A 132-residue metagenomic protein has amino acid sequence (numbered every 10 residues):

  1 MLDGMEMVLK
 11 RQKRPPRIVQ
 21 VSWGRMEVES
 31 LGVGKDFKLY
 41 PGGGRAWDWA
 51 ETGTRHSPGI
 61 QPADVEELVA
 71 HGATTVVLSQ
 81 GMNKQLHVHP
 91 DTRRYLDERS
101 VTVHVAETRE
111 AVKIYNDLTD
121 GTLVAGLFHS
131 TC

Functional and structural regions predicted by a protein language model:
L2-A63, A70-H71, N116-C132: Non-catalytic interface/targeting segments
V21, A63, V88-D91, E110-K113: Short Gly/charged-rich anion-binding patches and loops
W47-D48, K84-V88, I114: Short active-site-adjacent helix-start/loop capping segments
E67, R94, K113-D117: Charged/polar, solvent-exposed surface patches and flexible loops
L68-H104: Mid-chain, well-packed structural core segment of small domains
M82, R109, S130-C132: Acidic, glycine-rich active-site loops and adjacent beta-strand->loop/helix elements that engage anionic groups
T102-V112: A short glycine-rich beta-strand->turn/loop micro-motif centered on a GG-aromatic cluster
